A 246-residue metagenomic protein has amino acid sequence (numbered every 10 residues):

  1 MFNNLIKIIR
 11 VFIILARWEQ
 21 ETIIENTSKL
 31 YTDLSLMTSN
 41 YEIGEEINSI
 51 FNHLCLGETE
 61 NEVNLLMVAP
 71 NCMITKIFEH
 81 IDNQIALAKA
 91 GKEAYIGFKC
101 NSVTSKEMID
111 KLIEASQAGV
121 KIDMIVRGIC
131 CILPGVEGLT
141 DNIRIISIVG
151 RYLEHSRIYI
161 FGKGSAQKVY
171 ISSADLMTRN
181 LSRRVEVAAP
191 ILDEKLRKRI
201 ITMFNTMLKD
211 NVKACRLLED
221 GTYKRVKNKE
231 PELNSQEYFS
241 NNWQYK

Functional and structural regions predicted by a protein language model:
M1-S28, M37-E46, L54-E62, A69-K246: PLD/PLD-like phosphodiesterase catalytic module centered on the HKD motif
L34: Flexible, glycine/proline-enriched loop segments at strand-loop-helix junctions that form or flank small-ligand binding
